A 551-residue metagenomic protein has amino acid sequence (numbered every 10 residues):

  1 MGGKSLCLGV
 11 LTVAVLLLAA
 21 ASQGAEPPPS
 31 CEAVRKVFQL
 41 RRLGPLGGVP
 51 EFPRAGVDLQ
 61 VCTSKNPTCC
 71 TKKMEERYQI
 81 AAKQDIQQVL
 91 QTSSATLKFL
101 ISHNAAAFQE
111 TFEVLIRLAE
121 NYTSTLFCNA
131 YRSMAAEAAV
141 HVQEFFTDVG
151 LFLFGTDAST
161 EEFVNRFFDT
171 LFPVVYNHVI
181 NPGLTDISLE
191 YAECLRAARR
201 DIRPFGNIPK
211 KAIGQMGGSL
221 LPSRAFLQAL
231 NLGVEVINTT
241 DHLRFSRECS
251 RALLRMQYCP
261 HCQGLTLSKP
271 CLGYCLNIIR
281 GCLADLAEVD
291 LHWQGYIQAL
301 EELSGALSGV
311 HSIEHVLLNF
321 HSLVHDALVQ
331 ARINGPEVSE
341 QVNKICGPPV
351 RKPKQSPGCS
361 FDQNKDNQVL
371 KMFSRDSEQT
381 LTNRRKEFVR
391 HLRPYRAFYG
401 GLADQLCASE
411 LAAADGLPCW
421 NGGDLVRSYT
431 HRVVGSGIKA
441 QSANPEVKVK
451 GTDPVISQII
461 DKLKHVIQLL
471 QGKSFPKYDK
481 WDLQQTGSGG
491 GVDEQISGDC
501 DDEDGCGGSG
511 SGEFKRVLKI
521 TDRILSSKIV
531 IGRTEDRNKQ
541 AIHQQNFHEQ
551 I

Functional and structural regions predicted by a protein language model:
G2-K83, V89-S93, D290-I551: Eukaryotic terminal intrinsically disordered regions
A20-K365, F373, S377-L381, A403: Extended alpha-helical scaffold/tether regions of large eukaryotic proteins that assemble membrane-trafficking
